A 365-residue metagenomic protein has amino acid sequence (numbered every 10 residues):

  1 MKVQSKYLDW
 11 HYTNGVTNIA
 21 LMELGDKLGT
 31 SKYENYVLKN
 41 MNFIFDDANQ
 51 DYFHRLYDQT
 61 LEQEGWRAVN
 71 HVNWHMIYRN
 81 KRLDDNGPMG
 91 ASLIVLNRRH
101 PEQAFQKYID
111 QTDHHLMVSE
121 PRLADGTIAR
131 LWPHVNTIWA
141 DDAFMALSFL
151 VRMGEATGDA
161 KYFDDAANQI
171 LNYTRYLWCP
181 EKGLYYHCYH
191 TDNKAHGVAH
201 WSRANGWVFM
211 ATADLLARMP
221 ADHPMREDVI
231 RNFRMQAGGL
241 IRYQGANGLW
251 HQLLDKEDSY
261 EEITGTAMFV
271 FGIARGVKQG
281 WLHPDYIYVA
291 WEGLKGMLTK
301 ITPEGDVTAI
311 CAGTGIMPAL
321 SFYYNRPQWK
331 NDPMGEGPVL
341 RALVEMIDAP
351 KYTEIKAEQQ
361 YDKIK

Functional and structural regions predicted by a protein language model:
M1-G15, E23, K27-D84, G90 (+4 more regions): CBM-like carbohydrate-recognition segments
M1-Q4, Y36-R55, K107-T127, A160-Y186 (+3 more regions): Long, well-ordered core segments of solenoidal/helical folds
Q4-S5, M145-A160, N168, R175 (+4 more regions): Active-site lining segments of carbohydrate-active enzymes
D9, I138-M145, G158, Y162-D165 (+4 more regions): Short, contiguous, pocket-lining structural segments that sit at or immediately flank catalytic/ligand-binding sites
T17-N18, M89-G90, A143-T157, F209-L216: Alpha-helical scaffold elements that line and support the substrate/ligand-binding pocket of soluble hydrolases
L24, L28, H100, M153-D164 (+2 more regions): Inter-helical turn/loop segments and adjacent helix faces that build the functional surface of alpha-helical bundle
D58-L61, V69-W74, T127-H134, H187-N193 (+1 more regions): Short linear capping/connector segments at secondary-structure termini
W207-L254: Oxyanion-binding "anion nests"
